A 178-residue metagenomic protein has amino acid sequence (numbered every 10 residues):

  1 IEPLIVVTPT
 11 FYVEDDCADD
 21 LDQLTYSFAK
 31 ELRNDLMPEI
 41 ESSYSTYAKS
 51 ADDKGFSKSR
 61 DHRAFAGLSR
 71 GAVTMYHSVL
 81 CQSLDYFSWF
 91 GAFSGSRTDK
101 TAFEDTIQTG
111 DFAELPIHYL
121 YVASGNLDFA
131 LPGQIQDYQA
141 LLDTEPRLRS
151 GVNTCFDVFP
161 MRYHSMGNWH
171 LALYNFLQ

Functional and structural regions predicted by a protein language model:
I1-Q178: Non-catalytic cap/lid and distal C-terminal segments of serine-dependent acyl enzymes
